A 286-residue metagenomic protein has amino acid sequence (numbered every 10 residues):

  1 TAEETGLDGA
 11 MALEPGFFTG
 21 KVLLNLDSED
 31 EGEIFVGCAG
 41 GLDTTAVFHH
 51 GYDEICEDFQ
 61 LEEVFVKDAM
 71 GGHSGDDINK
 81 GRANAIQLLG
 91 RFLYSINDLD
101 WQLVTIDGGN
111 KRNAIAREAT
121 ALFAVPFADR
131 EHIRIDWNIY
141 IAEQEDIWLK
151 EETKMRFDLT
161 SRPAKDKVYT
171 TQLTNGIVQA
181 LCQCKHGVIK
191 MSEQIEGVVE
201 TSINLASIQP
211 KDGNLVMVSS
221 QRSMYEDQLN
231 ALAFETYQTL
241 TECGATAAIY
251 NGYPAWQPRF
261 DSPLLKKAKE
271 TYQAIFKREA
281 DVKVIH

Functional and structural regions predicted by a protein language model:
T1-D53, E57, G81, V104 (+3 more regions): Acidic/histidine-rich catalytic neighborhood of metal-dependent amide-processing enzymes
F17-V22, D58-L61, D98-D100, G213 (+1 more regions): Short coil/turn connectors at secondary-structure junctions
V36-G37, E54-F59, I78-D107, P126-S202 (+1 more regions): Acidic-enriched catalytic cores of C-N bond-cleaving enzymes acting on peptides and small amides
F48, V66, F123-F127, S219-S223: Short beta-strand-to-loop capping motifs
E57-G75: Residues forming anionic-ligand binding surfaces in small-molecule and nucleic-acid pockets of primarily soluble enzymes
G72-G75, L103, D107-A116: A structural signal for small-residue-enriched, beta-sheet-centric alpha/beta enzyme cores and oligomeric scaffold folds
A114-A119, G213-L215: A short, glycine/Asx- and small/polar-enriched loop/turn that sits immediately N-terminal to a beta-strand
D158-N204, Q209-D212, E226-A231, T241 (+1 more regions): An extended, acidic, His-containing surface patch that forms the Zn2+-binding/catalytic region of metallohydrolases
